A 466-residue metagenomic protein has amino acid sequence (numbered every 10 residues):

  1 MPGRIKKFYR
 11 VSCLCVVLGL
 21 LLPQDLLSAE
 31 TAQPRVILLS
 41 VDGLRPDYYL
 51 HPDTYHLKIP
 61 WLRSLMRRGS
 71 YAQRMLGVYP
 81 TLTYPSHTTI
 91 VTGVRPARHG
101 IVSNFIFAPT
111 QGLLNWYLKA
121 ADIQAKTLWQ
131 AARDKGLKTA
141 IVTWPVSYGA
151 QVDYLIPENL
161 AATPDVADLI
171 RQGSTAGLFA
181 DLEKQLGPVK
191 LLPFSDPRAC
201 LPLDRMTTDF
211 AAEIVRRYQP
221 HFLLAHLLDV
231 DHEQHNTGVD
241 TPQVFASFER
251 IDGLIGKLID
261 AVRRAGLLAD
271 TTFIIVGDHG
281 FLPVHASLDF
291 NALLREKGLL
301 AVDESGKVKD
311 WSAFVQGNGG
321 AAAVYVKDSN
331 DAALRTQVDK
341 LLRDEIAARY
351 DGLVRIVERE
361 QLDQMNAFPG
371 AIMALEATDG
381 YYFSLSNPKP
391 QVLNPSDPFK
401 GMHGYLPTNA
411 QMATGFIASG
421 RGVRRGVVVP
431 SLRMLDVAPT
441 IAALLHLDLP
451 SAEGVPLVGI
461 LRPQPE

Functional and structural regions predicted by a protein language model:
P2-C13: Bacterial N-terminal signal peptides that target proteins for export
V11-D25: Bacterial N-terminal signal peptides
L27-S70: Active-site-proximal N-terminal segment of extracellular/periplasmic enzymes that hydrolyze or transfer
Y48-Y49, L201-A225, V230-F273, Q337-E345 (+2 more regions): A long, amphipathic alpha-helix that forms part of the scaffold/cap immediately adjacent to metal-dependent active
Y71-V94, V142-V152, L228, E453-V458: Short, solvent-exposed turn/loop segments enriched in Gly/Ser/Thr/Pro and often Arg
R95-G238, S384: His/Asp/Glu-rich, glycine-adjacent segments that coordinate divalent cations and/or stabilize oxyanion chemistry on
Q124-A125, K309-T440: Active-site neighborhoods of enzymes that stabilize oxyanions during catalysis
A261, A265-T271, G277-K327: Acidic/histidine-rich catalytic neighborhood
